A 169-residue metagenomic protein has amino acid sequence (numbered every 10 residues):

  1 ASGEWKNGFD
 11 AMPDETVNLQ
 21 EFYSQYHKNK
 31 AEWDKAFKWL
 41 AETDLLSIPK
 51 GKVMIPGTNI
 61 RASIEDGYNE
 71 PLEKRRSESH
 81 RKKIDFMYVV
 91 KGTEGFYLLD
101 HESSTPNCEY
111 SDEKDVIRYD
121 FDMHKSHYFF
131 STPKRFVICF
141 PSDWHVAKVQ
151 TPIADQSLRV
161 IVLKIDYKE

Functional and structural regions predicted by a protein language model:
A1-I64, K74: A short, N-terminal "cap"/entry segment at the start of jelly-roll beta-barrel domains of the cupin/DSBH fold
N59, K83-F86, K134: Short, surface-exposed beta-edge/turn micro-motifs
R61-H80, V90-T105, P141: Conserved short histidine dyad/triad with adjacent acidic residue
S63-K82, E113-K125, V146: Short acidic (Asp/Glu) patches
R81-E94, D100, E109-D120, K164: Short, conserved beta-strand element in jelly-roll/cupin
F86, H127-F129: Short, surface-exposed secondary-structure edge patches
F129-Q150: Conserved metal-binding segment of the jelly-roll/cupin
F136-I138, D155-E169: A short hydrophobic beta-strand segment most commonly corresponding to one strand of the jelly-roll/cupin
